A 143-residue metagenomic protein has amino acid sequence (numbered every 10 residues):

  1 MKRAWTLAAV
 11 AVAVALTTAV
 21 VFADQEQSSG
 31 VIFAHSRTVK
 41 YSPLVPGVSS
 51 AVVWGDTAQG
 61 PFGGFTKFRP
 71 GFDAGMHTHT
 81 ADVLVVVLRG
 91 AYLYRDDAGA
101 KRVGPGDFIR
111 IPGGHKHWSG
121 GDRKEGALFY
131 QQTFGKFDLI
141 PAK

Functional and structural regions predicted by a protein language model:
M1-A9: Bacterial N-terminal signal peptides that target proteins for export
A8-T18: Bacterial N-terminal signal peptides
F22-F62, K143: A short, N-terminal "cap"/entry segment at the start of jelly-roll beta-barrel domains of the cupin/DSBH fold
V52, G63-F65, L84, A100 (+1 more regions): Conserved hydrophobic/aromatic beta-strand scaffold that supports enzyme active sites
A58, D97-G114: Short acidic-glycine-tyrosine-enriched beta hairpin
Q59-H79, P112-K116: Conserved short histidine dyad/triad with adjacent acidic residue
R69-F72, H79-D97: Glycine- and acidic-residue-biased ligand/ion/polar-headgroup-sensing regions
G113-F137: Ligand-binding loop in jelly-roll beta-barrel domains
